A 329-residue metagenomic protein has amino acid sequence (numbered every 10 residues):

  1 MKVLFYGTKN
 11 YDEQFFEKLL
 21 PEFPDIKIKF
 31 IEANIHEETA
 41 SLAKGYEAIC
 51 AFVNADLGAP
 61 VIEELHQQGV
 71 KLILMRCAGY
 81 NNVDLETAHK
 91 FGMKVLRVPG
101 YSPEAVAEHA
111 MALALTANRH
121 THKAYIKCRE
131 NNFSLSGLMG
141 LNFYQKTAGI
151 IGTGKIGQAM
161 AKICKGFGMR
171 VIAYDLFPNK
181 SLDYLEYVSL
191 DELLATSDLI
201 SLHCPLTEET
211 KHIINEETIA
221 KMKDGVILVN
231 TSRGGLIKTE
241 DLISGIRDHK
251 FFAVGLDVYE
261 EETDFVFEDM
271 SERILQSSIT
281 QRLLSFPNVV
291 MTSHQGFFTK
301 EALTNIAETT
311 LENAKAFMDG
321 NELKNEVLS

Functional and structural regions predicted by a protein language model:
M1-L96, N215: An N-terminal-biased, well-structured beta-alpha scaffold segment characteristic of Rossmann-like dinucleotide-binding
S41-L42, E192-L193, T218, R282-L283: Structural alpha-helical scaffold elements that stabilize or flank donor/cofactor-binding regions in carbohydrate
V53-N54, D198, C204-L206, S232-R233 (+1 more regions): Short glycine-/small-residue-rich Rossmann-like dinucleotide-binding loops
F91-T147, I151, A159-K162: Phosphate-binding beta-alpha-beta segment of Rossmann-like dinucleotide-binding domains, i.e., the NAD(P)
S136-D224: Rossmann-like dinucleotide/phosphate-binding beta-alpha-beta segment
G225, G235-S329: Rossmann-like dinucleotide-binding domain for NAD(H)/NADP(H)
V229: Glycine-rich nucleotide-phosphate-binding loops and adjacent flexible coil segments
